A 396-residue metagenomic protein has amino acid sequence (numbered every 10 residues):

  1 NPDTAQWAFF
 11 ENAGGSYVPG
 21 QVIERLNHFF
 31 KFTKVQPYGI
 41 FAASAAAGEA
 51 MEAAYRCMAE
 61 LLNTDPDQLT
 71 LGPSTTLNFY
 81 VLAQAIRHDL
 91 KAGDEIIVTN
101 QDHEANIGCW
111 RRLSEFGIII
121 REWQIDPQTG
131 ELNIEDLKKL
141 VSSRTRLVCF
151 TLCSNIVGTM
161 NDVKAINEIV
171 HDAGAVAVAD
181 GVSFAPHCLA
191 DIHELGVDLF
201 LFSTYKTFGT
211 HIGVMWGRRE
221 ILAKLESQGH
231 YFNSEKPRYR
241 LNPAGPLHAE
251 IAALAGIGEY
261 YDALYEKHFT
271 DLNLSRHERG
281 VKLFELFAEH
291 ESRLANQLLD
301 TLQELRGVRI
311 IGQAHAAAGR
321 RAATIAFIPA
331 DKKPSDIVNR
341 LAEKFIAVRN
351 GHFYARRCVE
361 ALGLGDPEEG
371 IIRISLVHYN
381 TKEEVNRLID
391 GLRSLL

Functional and structural regions predicted by a protein language model:
N1-L396: Pyridoxal 5′-phosphate
